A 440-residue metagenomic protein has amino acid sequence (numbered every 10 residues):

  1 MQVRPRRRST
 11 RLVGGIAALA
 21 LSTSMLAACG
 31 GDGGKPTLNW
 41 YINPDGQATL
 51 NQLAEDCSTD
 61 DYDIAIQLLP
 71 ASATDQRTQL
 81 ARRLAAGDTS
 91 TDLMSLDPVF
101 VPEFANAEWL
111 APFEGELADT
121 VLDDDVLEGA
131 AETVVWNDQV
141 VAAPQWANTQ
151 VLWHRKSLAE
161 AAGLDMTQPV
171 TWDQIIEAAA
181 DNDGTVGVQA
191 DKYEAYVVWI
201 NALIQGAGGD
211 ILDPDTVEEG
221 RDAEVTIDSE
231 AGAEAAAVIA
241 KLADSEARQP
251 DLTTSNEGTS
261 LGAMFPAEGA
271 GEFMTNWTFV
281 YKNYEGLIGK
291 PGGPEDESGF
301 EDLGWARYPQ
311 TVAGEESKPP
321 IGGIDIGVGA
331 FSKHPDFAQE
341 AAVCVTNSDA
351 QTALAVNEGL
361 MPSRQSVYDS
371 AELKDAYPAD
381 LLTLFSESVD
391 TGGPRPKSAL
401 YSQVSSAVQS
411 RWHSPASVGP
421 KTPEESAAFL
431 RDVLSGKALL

Functional and structural regions predicted by a protein language model:
Q2-P102, D119-T120, V312-G314, A353 (+1 more regions): Conserved N-terminal structural module of periplasmic/extracytoplasmic solute-binding proteins
L69-Q79, V99, V170-I176, D251-M264: Short helix-initiation/N-cap motifs at beta->coil->alpha
P98-T149, F300-A306: Hinge/lid segment of periplasmic solute-binding proteins
V141-Q145, Q150, D173-A231: Extracytoplasmic/periplasmic solute-binding protein
E160, E387-L440: Conserved C-terminal helix/tail region of periplasmic/extracytoplasmic solute-binding proteins
A179-D181, E218-T253, G304, Y308: Glycine-centered hinge/linker elements that transmit conformational signals in sensory and ligand-binding systems
D244-A247, I288-E358: Extracytoplasmic/periplasmic substrate-recognition and gating elements
L303-R307, A355-A407: Long, aromatic- and glycine/proline-rich binding clefts that accommodate carbohydrate-like moieties
